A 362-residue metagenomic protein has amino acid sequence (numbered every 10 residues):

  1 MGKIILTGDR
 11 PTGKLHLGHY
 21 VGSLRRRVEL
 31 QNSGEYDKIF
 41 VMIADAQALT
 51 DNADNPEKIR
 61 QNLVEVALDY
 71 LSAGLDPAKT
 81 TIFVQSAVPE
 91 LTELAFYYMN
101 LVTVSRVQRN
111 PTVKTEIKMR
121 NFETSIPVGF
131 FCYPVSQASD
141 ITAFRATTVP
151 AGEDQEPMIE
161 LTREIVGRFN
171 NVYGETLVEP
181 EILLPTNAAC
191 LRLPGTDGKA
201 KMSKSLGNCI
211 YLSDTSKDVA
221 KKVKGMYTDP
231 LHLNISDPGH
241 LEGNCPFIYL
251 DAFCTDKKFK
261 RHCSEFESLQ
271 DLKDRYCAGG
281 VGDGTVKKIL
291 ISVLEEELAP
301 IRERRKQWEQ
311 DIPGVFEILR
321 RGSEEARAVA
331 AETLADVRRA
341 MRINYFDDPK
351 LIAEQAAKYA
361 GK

Functional and structural regions predicted by a protein language model:
M1-K3, F346-D347: Extreme N-terminus of proteins, especially the signal/transit-peptide cleavage junction and the first residues
G2-S139, E296-L298, K306: N-terminal Rossmann-like or analogous alpha/beta NTP/dinucleotide-binding catalytic cores that position adenine
P11, V149-P150, N208: A generic structural motif
P111-T115, M119-F169, Y173, P194-D197: Internal, conserved structured core segments that host functional sites
P157, R163-K362: Conserved nucleotide- and phosphate/pyrophosphate-binding catalytic cores in adenylate/nucleotidyl-handling enzymes
